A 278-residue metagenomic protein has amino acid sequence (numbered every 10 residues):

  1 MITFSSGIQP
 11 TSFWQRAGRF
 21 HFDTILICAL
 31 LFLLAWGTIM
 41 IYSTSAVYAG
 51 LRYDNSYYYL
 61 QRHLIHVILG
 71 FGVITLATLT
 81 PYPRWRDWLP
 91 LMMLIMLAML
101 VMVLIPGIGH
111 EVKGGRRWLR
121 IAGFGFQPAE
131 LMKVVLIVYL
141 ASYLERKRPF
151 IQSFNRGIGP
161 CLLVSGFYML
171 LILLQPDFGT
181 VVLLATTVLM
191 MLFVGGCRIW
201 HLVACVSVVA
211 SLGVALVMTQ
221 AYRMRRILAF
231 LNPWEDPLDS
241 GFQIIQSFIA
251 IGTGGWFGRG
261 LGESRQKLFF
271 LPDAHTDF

Functional and structural regions predicted by a protein language model:
M1-R19: Short, Lys/Arg-rich, polar N-terminal cytosolic tail immediately upstream of the first transmembrane signal-anchor
T11-S12, R19-H21, L97-M99, F248-I249: A short linear-motif detector with a strong N-terminal bias
H21-I27: Membrane-interface helix starts
D23, D177, D236, D273 (+1 more regions): Acidic side chains
I27-A35, I39-S43, A49-Q243, I249-I251: Hydrophobic alpha-helical transmembrane segments of multi-pass inner membrane proteins, especially in bacterial systems
G255-F278: Long extracytoplasmic/lumenal interhelical loops at the membrane interface of multi-pass membrane proteins
